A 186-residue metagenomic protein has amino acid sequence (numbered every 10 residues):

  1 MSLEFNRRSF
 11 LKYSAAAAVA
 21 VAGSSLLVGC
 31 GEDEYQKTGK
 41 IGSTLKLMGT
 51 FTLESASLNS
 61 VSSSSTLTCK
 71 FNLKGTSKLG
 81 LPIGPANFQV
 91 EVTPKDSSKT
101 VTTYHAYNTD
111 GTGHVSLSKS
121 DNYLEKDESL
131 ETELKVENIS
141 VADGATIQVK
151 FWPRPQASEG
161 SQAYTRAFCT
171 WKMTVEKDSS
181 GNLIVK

Functional and structural regions predicted by a protein language model:
M1-A18: N-terminal secretory signal peptides and thylakoid transit peptides that target proteins across membranes
V28-G29: C-terminal motif of bacterial Sec signal peptides marking the signal peptidase cleavage site
Y35-S62: Low-complexity, acidic Ser/Thr/Pro/Gly-rich terminal tails and inter-domain linkers that flank the onset of structured
Q36, G42, S64, S120 (+1 more regions): Solvent-exposed, conformationally flexible loop/turn segments
A56-L67, L79-L81, Y123: Short, solvent-exposed beta-strand/turn "edge" segments of beta-rich domains on protein surfaces
L67-G75: Short, well-ordered beta-strand segments enriched in hydrophobic/aromatic residues
K74-L130: The feature marks short-to-medium sequence segments in extracytoplasmic or secretory-pathway proteins
S129-K186: Surface-exposed edge beta-strand/loop patches
